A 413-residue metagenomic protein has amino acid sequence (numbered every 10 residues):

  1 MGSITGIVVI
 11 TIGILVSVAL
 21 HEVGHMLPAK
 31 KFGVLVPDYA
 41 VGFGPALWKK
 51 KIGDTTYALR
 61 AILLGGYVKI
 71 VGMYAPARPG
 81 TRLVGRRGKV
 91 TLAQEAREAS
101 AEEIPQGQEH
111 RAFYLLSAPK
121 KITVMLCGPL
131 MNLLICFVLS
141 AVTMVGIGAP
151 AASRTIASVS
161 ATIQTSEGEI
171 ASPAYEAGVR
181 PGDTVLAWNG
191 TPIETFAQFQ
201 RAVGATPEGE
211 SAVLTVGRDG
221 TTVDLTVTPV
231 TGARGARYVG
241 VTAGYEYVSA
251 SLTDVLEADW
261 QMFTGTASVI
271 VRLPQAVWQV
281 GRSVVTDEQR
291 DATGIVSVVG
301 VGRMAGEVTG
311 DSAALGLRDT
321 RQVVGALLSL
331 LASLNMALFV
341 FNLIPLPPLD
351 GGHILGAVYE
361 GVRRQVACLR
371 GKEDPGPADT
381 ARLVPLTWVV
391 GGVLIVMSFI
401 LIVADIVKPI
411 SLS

Functional and structural regions predicted by a protein language model:
G2-I104, Q108, L334, L338-C368: Small-residue-rich helix-interface/hinge motifs
H21, L59, G128, A174 (+9 more regions): Terminal peptide-recognition signature
K31, G66, I70-M73, A77 (+2 more regions): Internal alpha-helical transmembrane segments
P76-A93, A149-A157, T293-M304, I400-S413: Hydrophobic alpha-helical transmembrane segments and immediately flanking/interface helices in integral membrane
Q108-A118, S160-T165, T231-F339, V358-P385 (+1 more regions): Functional transmembrane alpha-helices
A171-A197: Conserved PDZ fold ligand-binding element
R180, L186-A187, Q200-G244: PDZ-domain C-terminal substructure recognizer with occasional recognition of PDZ-binding tails
A381-D405: Final/C-terminal transmembrane alpha-helix of multipass membrane proteins
